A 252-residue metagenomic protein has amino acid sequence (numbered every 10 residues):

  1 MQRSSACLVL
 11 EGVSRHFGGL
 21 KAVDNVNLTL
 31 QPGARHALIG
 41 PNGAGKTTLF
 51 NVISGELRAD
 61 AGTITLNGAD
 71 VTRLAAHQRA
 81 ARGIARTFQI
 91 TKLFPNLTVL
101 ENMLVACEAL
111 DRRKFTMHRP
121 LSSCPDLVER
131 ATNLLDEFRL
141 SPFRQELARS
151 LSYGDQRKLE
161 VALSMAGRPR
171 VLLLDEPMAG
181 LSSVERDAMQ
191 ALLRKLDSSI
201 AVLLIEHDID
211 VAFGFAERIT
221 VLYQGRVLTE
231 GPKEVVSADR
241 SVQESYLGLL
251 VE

Functional and structural regions predicted by a protein language model:
Q2-E252: Glycine-rich phosphate-binding loops of nucleotide-dependent enzymes
